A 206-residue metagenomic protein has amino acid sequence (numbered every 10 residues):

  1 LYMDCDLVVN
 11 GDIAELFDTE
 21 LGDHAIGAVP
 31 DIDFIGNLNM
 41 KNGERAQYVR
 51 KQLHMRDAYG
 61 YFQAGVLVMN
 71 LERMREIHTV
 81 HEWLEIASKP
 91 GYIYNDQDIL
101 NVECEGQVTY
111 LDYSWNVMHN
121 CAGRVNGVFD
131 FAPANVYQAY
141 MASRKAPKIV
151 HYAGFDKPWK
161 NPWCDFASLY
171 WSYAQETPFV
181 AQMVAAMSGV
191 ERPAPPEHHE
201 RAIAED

Functional and structural regions predicted by a protein language model:
L1-M40, V68-M69, R75: GT-A fold catalytic core of metal-dependent nucleotide-sugar glycosyltransferases, centered on the diacidic
C5, Q52-Y59: Short, mixed-charge, low-aromatic patches
L16-D18, K41-G43, E82, D165: Short, glycine/charged-enriched secondary-structure capping and boundary segments
I26, A46-V49, Y170-Y173: Generic hydrophobic, helix-prone segments enriched in Leu/Val/Ile
G36-M55: Surface-exposed acidic, glycine/proline-enriched linker/cap segments that occur as 15-30-residue helix-coil
D57-A58, A64, M69-D206: A glycosyltransferase accessory/donor-loop signature
